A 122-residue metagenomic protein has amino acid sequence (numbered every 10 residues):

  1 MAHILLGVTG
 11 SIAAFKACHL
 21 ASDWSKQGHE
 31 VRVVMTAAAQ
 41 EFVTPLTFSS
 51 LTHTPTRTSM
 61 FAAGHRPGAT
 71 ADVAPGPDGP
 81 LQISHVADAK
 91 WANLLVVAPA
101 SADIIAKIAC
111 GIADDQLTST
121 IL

Functional and structural regions predicted by a protein language model:
M1-L122: A cross-family phosphate/adenosyl-ligand binding-site feature
